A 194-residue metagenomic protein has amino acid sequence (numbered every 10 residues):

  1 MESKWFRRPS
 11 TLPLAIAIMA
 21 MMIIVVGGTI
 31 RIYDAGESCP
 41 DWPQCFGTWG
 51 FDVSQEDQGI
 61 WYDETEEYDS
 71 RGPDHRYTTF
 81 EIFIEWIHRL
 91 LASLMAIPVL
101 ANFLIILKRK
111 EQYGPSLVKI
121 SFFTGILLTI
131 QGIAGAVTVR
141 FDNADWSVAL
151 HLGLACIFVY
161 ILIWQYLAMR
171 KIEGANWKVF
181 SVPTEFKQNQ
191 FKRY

Functional and structural regions predicted by a protein language model:
M1-W5, Q112-P115, K171-K192: Membrane-interfacial, low-structure loops and terminal tails that flank and connect transmembrane helices in multi-pass
P9-T48: N-terminal signal-anchor transmembrane alpha helix
S10-P13, Y113-T124, K192-Y194: Membrane-interfacial loop-to-transmembrane alpha-helix junctions, especially the N-terminal start
A15-V26, K119-T138: Small-polar-interrupted transmembrane alpha-helices in polytopic inner-membrane proteins
T29-D41, T129-L152: Interfacial helix-loop-helix junctions of multi-pass membrane proteins
P40-Y77: Low-complexity, proline/glycine-enriched hydrophobic segments characteristic of transmembrane helices
Y62-P98: Individual transmembrane alpha-helix segments
M95-L100, A155-E173: Hydrophobic cores of alpha-helical transmembrane segments in multi-pass inner/ER membrane proteins, independent
